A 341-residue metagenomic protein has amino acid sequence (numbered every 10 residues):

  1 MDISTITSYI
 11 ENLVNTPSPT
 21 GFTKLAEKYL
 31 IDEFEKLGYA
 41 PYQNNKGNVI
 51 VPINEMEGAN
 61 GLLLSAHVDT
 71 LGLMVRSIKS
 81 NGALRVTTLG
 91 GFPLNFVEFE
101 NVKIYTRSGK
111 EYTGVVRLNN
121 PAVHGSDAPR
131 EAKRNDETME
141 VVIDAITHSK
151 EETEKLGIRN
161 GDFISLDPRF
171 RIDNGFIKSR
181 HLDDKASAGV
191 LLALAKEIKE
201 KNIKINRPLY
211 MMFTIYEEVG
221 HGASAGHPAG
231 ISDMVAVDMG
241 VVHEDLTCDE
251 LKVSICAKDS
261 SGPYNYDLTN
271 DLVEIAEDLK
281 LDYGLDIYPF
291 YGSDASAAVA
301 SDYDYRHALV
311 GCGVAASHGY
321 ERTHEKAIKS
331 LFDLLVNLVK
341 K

Functional and structural regions predicted by a protein language model:
M1-K341: N-terminal hydrophobic/helix-forming segments and targeting peptides
